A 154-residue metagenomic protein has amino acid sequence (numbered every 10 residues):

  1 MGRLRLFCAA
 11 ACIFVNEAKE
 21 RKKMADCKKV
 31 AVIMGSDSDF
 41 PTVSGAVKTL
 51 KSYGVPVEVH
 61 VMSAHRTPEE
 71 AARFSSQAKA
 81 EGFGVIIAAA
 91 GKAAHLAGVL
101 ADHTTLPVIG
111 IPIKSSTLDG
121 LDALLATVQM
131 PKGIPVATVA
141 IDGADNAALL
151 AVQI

Functional and structural regions predicted by a protein language model:
K28-R66: Glycine-rich phosphate/diphosphate-binding loop of Rossmann-like nucleotide-binding domains
M34, S38-P41, G120-I154: C-terminal binding/interaction regions
D39-V43, T67-A71, A90-V99, L118-L121 (+1 more regions): Short glycine/serine/threonine-rich phosphate/pyrophosphate-binding segments that cradle anionic phosphate groups
V47, A72-S75, D102, D119-P131: Active-site-proximal loop->helix
V55-V59, T105-L106, V128-V136: Glycine/charged-rich beta-loop-alpha catalytic/anionic-binding loops adjacent to active sites
V59-A80: N-terminal beta-loop-helix "entrance" segment that forms/cooperates in small-molecule cofactor or anionic ligand
F74-P112: Glycine-rich phosphate-binding loop
